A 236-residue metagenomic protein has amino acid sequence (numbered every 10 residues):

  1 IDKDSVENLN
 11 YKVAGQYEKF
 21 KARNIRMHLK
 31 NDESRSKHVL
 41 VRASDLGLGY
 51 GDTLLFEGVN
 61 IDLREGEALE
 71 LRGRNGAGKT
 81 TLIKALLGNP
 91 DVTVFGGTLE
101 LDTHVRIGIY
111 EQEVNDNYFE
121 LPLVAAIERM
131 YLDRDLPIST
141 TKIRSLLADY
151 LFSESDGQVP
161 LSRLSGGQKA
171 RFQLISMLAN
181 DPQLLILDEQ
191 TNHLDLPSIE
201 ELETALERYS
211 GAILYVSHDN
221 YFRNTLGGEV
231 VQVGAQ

Functional and structural regions predicted by a protein language model:
I1-E57, R64-E65, E201: Coupling and communication elements adjacent to P-loop NTPase active sites across diverse families
T53, E67, G167-K169: ABC ATPase "signature" C-loop motif in nucleotide-binding domains
V59-E70, S210: Pre-Walker A (P-loop) beta-loop-beta motif of ABC nucleotide-binding domains
A68-E70, R74-A77, T81-D135, L226-Q236: ABC ATPase nucleotide-binding domain signature region
E111, S217-H218: H-loop/switch region of ABC-family ATPase nucleotide-binding domains
E111-L184, E189: ABC-family P-loop ATPase nucleotide-binding domains
I186-Q190, L194-P197, L202: Walker B catalytic motif
G211-V216: Conserved H-loop
